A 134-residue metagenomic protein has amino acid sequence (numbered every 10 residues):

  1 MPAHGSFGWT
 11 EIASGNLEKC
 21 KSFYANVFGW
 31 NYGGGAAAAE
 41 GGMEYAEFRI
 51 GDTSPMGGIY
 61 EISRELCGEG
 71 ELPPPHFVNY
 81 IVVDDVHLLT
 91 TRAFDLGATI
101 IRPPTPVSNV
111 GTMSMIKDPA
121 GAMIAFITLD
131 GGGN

Functional and structural regions predicted by a protein language model:
M1-G8, I12, G33-A37, T90-N134: Vicinal oxygen chelate
P2-F7, E11-S54, D95: Core segments of cupin and vicinal oxygen chelate
H4, G42, M56, P74-H76 (+1 more regions): A structure-centric signal for secondary-structure junctions around beta-strands
F7-G15, F48-R49, G68-R92, T112-K117: Vicinal oxygen chelate
P55-M56, M123: Glycine-rich acetyl-CoA-binding "A-motif" of GNAT/NAT acetyltransferases
G58-I59, F126: Generic preference for hydrophobic
I62-S63: A conserved beta-strand-loop-helix scaffold within acyl/acetyltransferase catalytic domains
